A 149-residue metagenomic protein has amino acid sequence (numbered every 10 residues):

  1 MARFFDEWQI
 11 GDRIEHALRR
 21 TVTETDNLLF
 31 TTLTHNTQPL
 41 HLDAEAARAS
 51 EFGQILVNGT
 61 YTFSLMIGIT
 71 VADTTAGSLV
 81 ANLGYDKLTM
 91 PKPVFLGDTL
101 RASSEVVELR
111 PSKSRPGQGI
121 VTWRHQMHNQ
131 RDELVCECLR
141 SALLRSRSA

Functional and structural regions predicted by a protein language model:
M1-G84, R147-A149: Hot-dog-fold acyl-thioester-processing enzymes
A2-I10, M90, V94-T99, S103-A149: HotDog/MaoC-like acyl-thioester-processing domains
